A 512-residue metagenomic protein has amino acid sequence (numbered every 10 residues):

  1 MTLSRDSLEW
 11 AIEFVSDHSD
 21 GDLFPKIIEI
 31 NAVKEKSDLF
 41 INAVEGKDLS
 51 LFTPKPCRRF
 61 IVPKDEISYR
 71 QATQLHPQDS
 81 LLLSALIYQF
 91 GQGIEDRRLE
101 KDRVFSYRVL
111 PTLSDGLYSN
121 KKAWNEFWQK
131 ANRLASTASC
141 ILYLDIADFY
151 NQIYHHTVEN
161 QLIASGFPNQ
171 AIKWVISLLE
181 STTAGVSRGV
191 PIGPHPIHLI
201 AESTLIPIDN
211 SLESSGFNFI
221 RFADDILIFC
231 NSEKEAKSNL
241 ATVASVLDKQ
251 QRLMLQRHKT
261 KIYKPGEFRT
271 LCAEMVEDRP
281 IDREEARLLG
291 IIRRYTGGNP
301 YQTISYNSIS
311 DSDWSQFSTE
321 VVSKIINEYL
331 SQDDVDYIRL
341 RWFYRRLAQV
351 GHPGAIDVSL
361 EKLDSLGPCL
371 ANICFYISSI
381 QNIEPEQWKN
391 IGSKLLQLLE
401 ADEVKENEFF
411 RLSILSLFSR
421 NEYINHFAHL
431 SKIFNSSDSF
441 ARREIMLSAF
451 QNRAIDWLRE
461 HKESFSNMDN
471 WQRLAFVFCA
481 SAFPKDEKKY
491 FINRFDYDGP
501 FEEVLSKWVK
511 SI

Functional and structural regions predicted by a protein language model:
M1-N169, E180-V186, P191-P194: Conserved two-metal-ion catalytic palm core of "right-hand" nucleic acid polymerases, unifying RNA-dependent RNA
K64-E66, K259, K264-G266: A general secondary-structure junction signal
L81, R221, R279-D282: Generic structural microfeature
T112-L113, S238, R252, R269 (+1 more regions): Alpha-helix boundary/capping detector
L117, P265-T270: Extended charged low-complexity segments that act as oligomerization/scaffolding linkers
Y118-A223, L227-L253, H258-I262, E285-A475 (+1 more regions): Conserved polymerase palm-domain catalytic core
R269-R283: Short, low-order "capping/linker" segments at domain edges
E487-K488, S506-I512: Long, charged low-complexity terminal regions
